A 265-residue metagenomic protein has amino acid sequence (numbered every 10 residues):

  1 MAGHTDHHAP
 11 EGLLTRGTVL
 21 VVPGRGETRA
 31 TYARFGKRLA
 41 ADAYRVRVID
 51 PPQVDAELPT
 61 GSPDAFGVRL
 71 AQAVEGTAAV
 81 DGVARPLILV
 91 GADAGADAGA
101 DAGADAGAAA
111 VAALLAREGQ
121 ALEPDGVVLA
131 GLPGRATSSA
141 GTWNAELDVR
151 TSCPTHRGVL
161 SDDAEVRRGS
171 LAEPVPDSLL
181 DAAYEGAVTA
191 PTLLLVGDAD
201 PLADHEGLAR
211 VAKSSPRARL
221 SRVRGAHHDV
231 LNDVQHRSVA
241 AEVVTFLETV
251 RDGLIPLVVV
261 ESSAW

Functional and structural regions predicted by a protein language model:
A2-E57: Short, surface-exposed "cap/lid" segments of acyl-processing enzymes
G17, R85, G186-T192, S215-R217: Short, proline-enriched alpha-helix->beta-strand connector loops that line the catalytic pocket of alpha/beta-hydrolase
L20-G26, A92, V196-G197, R224: The conserved beta1-alpha1 loop
T31, E57-G82, L89, A96-D97 (+1 more regions): Alpha/beta-hydrolase active-site loop
F35, A190, D204-K213: Short alpha-helix in the alpha/beta-hydrolase fold that links the catalytic acid
A79-A145: Primarily recognizes the serine-hydrolase "nucleophile elbow" in alpha/beta-hydrolase and SGNH/GDSL folds
A121-L193, G197-L202, R222, A226 (+2 more regions): The alpha/beta-hydrolase serine catalytic core
R219-W265: Catalytic active-site module of serine/aspartate enzymes centered on a nucleophile-bearing elbow/loop
